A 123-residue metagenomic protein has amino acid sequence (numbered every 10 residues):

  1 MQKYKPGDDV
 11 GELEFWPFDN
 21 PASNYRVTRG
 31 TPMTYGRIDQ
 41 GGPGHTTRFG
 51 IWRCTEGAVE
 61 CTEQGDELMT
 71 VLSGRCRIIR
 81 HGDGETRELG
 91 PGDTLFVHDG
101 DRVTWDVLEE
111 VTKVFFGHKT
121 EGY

Functional and structural regions predicted by a protein language model:
M1-T46: A short, N-terminal "cap"/entry segment at the start of jelly-roll beta-barrel domains of the cupin/DSBH fold
P17, G50-I51, E88-P91: Short amphipathic beta-strand/extended segments with alternating polar/hydrophobic composition
G44-H45, D83, E110: Short strand-connecting beta-turns/loops that link adjacent beta-strands
H45-E63, H98-D99: Conserved short histidine dyad/triad with adjacent acidic residue
C61-Q64, L68-P91: A short beta-strand-loop-beta hairpin characteristic of the jelly-roll/cupin
G90-P91, D99-Y123: Ligand-binding loop in jelly-roll beta-barrel domains
